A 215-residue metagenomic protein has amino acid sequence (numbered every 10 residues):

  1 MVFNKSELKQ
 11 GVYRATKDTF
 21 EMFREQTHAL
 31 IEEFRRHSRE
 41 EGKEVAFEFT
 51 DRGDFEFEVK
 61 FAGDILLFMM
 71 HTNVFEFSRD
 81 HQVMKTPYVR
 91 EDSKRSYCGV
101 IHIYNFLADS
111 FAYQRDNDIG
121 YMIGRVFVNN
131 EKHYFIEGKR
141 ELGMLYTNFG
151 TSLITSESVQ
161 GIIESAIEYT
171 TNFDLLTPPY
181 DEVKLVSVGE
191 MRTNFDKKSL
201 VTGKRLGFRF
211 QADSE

Functional and structural regions predicted by a protein language model:
M1-S6, F68, I101, V126 (+1 more regions): Generic hydrophobic, helix-prone segments enriched in Leu/Val/Ile
V2-F47: Contiguous, amphipathic alpha-helical segments that mediate oligomerization or scaffolding in large protein assemblies
K5, K9, K17, K43 (+8 more regions): Context-gated lysine
D18, M22-A29, D54, I154-G161 (+1 more regions): Short, well-structured alpha-helical interface segments that form or flank functional binding sites
E32-K43, M69-M70, S78-R79, L175-P179: Short, solvent-exposed secondary-structure capping/transition elements
E48-E131, G138-G143: Hydrophobic-cavity lipid-handling domains and compact docking modules
G124-E215: Glycine-rich, aromatic-bearing surface loops/beta-hairpins
